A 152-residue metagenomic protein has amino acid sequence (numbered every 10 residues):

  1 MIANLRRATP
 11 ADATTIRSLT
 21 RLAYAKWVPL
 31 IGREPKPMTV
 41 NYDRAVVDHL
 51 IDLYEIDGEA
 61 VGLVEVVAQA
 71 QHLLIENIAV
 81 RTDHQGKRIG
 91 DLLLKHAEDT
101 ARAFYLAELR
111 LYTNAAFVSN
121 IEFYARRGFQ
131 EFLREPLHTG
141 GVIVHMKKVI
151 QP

Functional and structural regions predicted by a protein language model:
N4-S18: A short beta-loop-alpha structural element at the N-terminal edge of CoA-dependent acyl/N-acetyltransferase catalytic
A8, I78-V80, T113: Hydrophobic adenine-recognition pocket in adenosine-nucleotide-binding enzymes
S18-D48: Conserved GNAT-fold acetyl-CoA-binding loop/helix
V40-D43, D52, A107-I121, A125-R127 (+1 more regions): C-terminal "cap" of GNAT-fold acetyltransferases
Y42-L53, G62, L74: A short helix-loop-beta-strand connector motif used in the catalytic cores of GNAT acetyltransferases and, in some
E59-V67, L74-A79: Conserved beta-strand in the GNAT
V80, G86-D99, R126: Conserved acetyl-CoA-binding loop-helix of GNAT-fold acetyltransferases
